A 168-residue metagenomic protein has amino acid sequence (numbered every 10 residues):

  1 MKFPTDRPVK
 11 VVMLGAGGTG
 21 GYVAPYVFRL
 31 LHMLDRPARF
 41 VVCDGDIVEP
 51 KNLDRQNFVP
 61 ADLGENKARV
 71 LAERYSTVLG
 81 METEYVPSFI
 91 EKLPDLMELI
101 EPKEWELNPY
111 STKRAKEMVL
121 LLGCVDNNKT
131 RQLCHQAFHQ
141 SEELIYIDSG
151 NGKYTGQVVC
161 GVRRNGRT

Functional and structural regions predicted by a protein language model:
M1-T168: Adenine nucleotide-associated cytosolic modules
